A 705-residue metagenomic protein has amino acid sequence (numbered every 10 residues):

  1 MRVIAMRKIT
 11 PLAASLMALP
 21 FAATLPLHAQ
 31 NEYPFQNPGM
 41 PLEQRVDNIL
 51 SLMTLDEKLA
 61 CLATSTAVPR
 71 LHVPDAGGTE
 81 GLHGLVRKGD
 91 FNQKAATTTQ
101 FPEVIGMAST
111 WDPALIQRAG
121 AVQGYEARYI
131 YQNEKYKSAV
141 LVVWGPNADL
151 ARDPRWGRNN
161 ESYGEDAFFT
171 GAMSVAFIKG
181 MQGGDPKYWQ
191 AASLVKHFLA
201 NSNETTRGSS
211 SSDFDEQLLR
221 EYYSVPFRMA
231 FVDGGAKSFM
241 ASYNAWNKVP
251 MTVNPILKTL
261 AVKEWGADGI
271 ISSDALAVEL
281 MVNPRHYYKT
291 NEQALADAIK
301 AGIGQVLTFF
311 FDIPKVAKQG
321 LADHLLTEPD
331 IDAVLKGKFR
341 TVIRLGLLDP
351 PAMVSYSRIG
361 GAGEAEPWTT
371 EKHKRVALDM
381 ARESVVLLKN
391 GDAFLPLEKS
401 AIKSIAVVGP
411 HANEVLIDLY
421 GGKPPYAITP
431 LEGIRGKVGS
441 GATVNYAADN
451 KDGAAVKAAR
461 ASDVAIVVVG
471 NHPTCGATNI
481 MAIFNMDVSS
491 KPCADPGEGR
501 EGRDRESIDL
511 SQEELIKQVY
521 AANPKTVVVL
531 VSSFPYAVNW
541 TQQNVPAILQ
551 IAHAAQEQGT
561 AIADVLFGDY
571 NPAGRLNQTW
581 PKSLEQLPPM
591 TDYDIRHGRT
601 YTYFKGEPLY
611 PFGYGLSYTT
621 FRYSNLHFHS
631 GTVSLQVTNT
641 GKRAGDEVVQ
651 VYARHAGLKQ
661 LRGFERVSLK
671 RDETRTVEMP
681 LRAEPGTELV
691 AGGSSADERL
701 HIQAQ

Functional and structural regions predicted by a protein language model:
I4-L27: Gram-negative bacterial Sec-dependent N-terminal signal peptides
A29-Q705: Glycoside hydrolase catalytic-domain context in secreted enzymes
